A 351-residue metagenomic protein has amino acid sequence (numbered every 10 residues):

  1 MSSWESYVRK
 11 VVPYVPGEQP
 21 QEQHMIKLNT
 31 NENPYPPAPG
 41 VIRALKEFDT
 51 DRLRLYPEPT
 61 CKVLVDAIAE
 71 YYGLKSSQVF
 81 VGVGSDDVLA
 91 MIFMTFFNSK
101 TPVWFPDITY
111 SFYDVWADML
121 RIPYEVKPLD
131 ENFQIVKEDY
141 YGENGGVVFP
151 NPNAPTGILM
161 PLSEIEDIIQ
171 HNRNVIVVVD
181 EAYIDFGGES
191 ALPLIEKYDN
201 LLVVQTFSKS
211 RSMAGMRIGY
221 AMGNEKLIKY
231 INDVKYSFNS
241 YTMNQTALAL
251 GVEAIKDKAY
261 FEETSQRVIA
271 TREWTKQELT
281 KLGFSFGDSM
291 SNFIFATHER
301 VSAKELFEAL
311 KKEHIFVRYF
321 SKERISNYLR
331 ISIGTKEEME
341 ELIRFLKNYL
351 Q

Functional and structural regions predicted by a protein language model:
M1-L55, E143: N-terminal "arm"/small-domain region of PLP-dependent enzymes with the aminotransferase-like
K62-P102, R300: Phosphate-binding glycine-rich loop
T95-P150: PLP-dependent aminotransferase-like
D130-D185: Active-site phosphate-binding strand-loop segment of PLP-dependent enzymes
S163, A309-R318, K322-Q351: PLP-dependent enzyme catalytic core of the Aspartate aminotransferase-like
N200-T280, F284-G287: PLP-dependent aminotransferase class I/II
V268, K281-E313: Conserved PLP-binding catalytic core of the aspartate aminotransferase-like
